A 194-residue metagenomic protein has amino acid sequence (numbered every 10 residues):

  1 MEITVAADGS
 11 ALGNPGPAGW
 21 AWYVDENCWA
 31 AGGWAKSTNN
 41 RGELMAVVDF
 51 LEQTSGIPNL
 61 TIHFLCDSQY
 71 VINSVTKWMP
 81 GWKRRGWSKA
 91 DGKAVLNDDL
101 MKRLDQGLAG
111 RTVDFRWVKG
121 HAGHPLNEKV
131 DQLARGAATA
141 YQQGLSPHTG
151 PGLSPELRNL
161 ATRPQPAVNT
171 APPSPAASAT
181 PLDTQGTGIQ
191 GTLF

Functional and structural regions predicted by a protein language model:
M1-R41, M45, D49-G56, A161 (+1 more regions): RNase H-like nuclease fold core
T4-V5, S10-G16, L51-K129, L153 (+1 more regions): RNase H catalytic domain
W29-G32, V48, I57, W87-D91 (+1 more regions): Glycine-rich loops and low-complexity Gly/Arg-rich segments that provide flexible linkers or classic glycine-based
W34-T38, K93-D98, L145-G150: Short C-terminal domain-edge/linker segments immediately following a structured domain
G107-A109, R116-G120, L133-R135, T149-G150 (+1 more regions): C-terminal nuclease/phosphodiesterase catalytic domains that cleave nucleic-acid phosphodiester bonds
L126-T139: Short, electropositive alpha-helical surface patch
A140-F194: Acidic two-metal-ion nuclease catalytic site recognized across multiple nuclease folds, prominently DnaQ/RNase D-T
